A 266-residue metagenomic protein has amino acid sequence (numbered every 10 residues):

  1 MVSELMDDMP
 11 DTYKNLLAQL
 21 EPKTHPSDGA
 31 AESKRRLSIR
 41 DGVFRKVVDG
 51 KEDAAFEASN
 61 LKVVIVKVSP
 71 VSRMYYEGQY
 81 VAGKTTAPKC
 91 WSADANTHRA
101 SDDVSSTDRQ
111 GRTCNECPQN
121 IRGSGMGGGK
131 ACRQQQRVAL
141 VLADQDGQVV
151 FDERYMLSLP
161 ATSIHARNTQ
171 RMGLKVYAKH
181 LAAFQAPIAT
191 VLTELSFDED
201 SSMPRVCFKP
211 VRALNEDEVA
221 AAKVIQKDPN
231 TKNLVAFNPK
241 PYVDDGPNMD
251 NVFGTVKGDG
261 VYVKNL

Functional and structural regions predicted by a protein language model:
M1-V150, G260-L266: OB-fold ssDNA-binding interfaces and closely related basic DNA-contact patches used across DNA replication/repair
M9, L20, T24, A161-S163 (+2 more regions): Generic low-complexity, intrinsically disordered sequence content enriched in small uncharged/hydrophobic residues
M9, R167-Q170, E218, K227: Intrinsic-disorder-associated interaction segments
Q19, Y177-H180, V224-I225: Residues that form generic nucleotide/phosphate-binding pockets
D28-S33, G83, C90, C132-R133 (+2 more regions): Short glycine-rich, low-complexity/disordered patches
K62, P160, K175, V235 (+1 more regions): Compositionally biased amphipathic helical and low-complexity segments enriched in hydrophobic
W91, N96-D103, M203-L266: Long, highly charged low-complexity segments enriched in Glu/Asp and Lys/Arg with interspersed Ser/Thr
Q134-E216: Extended serine/threonine-enriched, polar tracts that run as long, contiguous segments within proteins
